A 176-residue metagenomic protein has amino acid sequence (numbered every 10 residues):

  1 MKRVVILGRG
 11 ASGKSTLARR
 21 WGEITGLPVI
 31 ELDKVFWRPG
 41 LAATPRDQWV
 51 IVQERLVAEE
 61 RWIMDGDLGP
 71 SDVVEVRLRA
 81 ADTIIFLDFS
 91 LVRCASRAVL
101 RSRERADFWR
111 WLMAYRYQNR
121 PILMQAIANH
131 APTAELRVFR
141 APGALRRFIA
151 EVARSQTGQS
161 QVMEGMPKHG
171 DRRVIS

Functional and structural regions predicted by a protein language model:
I6: Hydrophobic anchor at the beta1->P-loop junction of P-loop NTPases
G10: The conserved Walker
K14: Conserved lysine of the Walker
L17: Hydrophobic positions on the alpha1 helix immediately C-terminal to the Walker A/P-loop
P28-T83: Conserved nucleotide-sensing/catalytic segment adjacent to the nucleotide-binding pocket in NTP-handling enzymes
D88-I122, A126, G143, V152-Q159 (+1 more regions): A glycine- and Lys/Arg-enriched "phosphate-lid" helix/loop adjacent to the NTP-binding pocket of small-molecule kinases
A131-I149: Phosphate-binding beta-loop-alpha motif at adenosine-nucleotide cofactor sites
